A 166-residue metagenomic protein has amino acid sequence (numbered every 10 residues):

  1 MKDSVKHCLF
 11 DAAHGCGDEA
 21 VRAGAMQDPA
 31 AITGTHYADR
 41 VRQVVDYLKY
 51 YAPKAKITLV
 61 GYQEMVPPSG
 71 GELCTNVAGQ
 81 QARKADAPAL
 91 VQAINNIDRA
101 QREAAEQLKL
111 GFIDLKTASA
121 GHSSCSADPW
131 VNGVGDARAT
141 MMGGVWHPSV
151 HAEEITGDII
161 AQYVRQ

Functional and structural regions predicted by a protein language model:
M1-I32, E64-V66: Oxyanion-hole/transition-state-stabilizing segment in secreted/luminal serine hydrolases and related acyltransferases
K2, A38-V45, D98, G157 (+1 more regions): Extracytoplasmic/secreted envelope proteins and their assembly/folding machinery, especially bacterial periplasmic
L9, R22-P29, V44, L48 (+3 more regions): Subset-of-secretome marker
A23-G34, E72-L73, D86-L90: Extracellular/periplasm-exposed beta-strand and loop segments of Gram-negative cell-envelope proteins, dominated by
A25-D39, V44, A100-Q101, E153: Noncatalytic linker/hinge segments flanking ATPase motor cores
G34-C74: Hydrophobic, aromatic-enriched interface-forming segments
M65-Q166: Catalytic His-Asp segment of secreted/periplasmic serine-dependent ester chemistry enzymes
